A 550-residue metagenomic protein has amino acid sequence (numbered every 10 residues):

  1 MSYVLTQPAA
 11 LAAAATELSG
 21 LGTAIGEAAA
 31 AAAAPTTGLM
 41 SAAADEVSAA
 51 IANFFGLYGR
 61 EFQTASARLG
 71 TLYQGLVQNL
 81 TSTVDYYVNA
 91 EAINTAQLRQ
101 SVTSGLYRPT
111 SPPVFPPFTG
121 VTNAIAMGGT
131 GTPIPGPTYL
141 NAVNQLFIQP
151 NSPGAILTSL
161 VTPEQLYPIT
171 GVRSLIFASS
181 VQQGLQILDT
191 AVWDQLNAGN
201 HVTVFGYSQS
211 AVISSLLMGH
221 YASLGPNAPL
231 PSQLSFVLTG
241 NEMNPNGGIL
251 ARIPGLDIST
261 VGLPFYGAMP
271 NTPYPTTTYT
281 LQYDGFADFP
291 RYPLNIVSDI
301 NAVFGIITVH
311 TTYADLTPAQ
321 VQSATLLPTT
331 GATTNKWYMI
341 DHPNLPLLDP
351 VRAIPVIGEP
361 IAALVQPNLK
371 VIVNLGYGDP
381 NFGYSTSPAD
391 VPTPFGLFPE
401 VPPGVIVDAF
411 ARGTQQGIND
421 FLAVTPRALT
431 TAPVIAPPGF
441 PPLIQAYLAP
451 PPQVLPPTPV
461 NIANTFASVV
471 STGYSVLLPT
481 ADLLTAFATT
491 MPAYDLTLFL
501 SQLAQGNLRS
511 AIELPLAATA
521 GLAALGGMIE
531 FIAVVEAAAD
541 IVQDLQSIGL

Functional and structural regions predicted by a protein language model:
M1-L550: A glycine-centric feature that highlights glycine-enriched low-complexity/repetitive segments and conserved glycine
